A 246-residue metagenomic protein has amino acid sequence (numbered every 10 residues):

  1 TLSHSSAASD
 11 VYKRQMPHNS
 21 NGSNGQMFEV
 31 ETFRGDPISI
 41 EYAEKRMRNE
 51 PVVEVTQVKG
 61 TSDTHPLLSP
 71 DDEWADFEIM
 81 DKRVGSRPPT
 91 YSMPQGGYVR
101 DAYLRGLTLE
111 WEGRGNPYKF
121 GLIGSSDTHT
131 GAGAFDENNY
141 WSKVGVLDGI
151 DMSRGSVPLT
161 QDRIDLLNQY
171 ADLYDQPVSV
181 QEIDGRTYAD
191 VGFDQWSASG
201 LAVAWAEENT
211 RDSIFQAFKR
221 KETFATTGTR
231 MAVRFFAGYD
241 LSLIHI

Functional and structural regions predicted by a protein language model:
L2-A8, Y12, I244-H245: Single conserved hydrophobic/aromatic residue that forms the stacking wall/gate of nucleotide- or nucleobase-binding
R14-L243: A post-motif C-terminal structural segment
